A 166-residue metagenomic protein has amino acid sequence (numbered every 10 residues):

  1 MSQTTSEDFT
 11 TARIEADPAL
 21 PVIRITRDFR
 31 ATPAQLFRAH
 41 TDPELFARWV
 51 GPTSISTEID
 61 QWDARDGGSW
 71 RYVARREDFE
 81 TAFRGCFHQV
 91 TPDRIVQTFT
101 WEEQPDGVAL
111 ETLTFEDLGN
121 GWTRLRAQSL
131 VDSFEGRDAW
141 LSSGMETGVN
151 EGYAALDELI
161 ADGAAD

Functional and structural regions predicted by a protein language model:
M1-D8, V131-D166: A conserved amphipathic terminal alpha-helix motif
M1-S56: Hydrophobic ligand-binding cavity/cleft-lining segments
L20-T26, P33, T57, S69 (+4 more regions): Intrinsic-disorder/low-complexity, polar/charged segments enriched in Ser/Thr/Lys/Arg/Asp/Glu/Gln
V22, V96, T100-N150: Beta-strand/loop substructures that line and gate deep hydrophobic ligand-binding cavities in soluble
R24-I25, E44-A82, D166: Short beta-edge strand/loop motif at the mouth of beta-sheet-based domains
T26-R27, I59-W62, A82-H88, F99-T100 (+1 more regions): Hydrophobic/aromatic beta-strand elements that line small-molecule binding cavities or substrate pockets in beta-rich
P33-A34, R65, H88-D93, F115-R124: A short, structured loop/turn motif at beta-sheet edges
L36, H40, F46, W70 (+5 more regions): Hydrophobic pocket/interface hotspot
